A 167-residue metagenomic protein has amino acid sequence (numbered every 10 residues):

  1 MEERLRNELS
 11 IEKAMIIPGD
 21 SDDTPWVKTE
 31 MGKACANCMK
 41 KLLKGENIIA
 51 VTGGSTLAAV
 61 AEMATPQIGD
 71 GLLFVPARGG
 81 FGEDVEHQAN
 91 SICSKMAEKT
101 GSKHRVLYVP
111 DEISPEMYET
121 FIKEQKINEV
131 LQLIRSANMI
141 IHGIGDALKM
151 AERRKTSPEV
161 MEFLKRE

Functional and structural regions predicted by a protein language model:
E3-N37, K41-G45, G69-E167: Ligand-binding beta-strand-loop-alpha-helix segment within the catalytic cores of soluble metabolic enzymes
I49-A59, G82, D146-L148: Gly/Ser/Thr-rich loops at beta-strand to alpha-helix junctions that form or flank small-molecule/cofactor-binding
E62-P66: Distinct, well-ordered alpha-helical segments
